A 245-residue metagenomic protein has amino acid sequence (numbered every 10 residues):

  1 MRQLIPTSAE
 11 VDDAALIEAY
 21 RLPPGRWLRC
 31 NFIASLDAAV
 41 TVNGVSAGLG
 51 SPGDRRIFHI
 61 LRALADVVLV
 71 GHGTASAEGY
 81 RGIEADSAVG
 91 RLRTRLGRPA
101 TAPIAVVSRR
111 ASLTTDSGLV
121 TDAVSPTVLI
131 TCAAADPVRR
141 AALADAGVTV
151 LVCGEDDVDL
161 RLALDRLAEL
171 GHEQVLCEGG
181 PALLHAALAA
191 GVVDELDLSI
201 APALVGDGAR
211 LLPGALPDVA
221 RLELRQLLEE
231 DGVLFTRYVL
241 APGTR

Functional and structural regions predicted by a protein language model:
M1-R245: Enzymes that bind and transform nitrogen-containing heteroaromatic metabolites
